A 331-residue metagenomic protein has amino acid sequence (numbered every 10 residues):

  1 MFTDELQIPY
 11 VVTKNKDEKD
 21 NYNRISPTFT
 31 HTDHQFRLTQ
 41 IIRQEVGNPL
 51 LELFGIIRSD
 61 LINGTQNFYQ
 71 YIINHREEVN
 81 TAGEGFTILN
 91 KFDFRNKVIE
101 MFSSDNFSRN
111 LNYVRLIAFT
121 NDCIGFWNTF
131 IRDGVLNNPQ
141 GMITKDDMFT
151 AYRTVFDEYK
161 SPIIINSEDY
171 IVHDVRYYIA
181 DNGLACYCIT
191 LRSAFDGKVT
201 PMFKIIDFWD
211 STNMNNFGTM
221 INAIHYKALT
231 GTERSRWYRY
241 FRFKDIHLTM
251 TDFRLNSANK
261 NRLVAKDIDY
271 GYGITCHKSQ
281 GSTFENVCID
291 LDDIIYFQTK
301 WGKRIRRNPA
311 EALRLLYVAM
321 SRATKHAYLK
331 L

Functional and structural regions predicted by a protein language model:
M1, E5, I25-T30, L315-M320: Substrate-engagement module of ASCE P-loop NTPases
M1, H34, V46-L53, C123 (+3 more regions): Helical mechanochemical/support elements of P-loop NTPase systems and associated helical scaffolds
M1-D4, R37-L38, L329: Structural recognition of the conserved hydrophobic beta-strand(s) that form the central parallel beta-sheet of P-loop
T3-D4, A118, L291, L331: Short beta-strand/turn micro-motifs composed of small residues that flank or help shape donor/cofactor-binding pockets
L6-N166, H173-K227: Conserved helicase motor core of P-loop NTPases
T150, I171, E285-C288: Hydrophobic beta-strand signal
A185-L331: C-terminal accessory regions
